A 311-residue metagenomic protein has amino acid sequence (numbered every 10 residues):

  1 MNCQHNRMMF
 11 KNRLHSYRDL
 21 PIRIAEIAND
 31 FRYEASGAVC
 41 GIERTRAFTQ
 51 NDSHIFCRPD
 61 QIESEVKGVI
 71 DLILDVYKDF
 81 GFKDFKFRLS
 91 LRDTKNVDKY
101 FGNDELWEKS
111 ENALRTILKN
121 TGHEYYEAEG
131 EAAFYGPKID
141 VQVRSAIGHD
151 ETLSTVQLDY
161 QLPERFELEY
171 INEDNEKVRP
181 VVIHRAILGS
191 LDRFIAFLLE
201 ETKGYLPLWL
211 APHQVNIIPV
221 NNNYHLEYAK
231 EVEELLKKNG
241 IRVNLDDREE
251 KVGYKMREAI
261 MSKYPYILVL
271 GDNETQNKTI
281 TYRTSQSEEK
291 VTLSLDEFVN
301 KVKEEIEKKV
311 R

Functional and structural regions predicted by a protein language model:
M1-R311: NTP/phosphate- and nucleic-acid-binding module
